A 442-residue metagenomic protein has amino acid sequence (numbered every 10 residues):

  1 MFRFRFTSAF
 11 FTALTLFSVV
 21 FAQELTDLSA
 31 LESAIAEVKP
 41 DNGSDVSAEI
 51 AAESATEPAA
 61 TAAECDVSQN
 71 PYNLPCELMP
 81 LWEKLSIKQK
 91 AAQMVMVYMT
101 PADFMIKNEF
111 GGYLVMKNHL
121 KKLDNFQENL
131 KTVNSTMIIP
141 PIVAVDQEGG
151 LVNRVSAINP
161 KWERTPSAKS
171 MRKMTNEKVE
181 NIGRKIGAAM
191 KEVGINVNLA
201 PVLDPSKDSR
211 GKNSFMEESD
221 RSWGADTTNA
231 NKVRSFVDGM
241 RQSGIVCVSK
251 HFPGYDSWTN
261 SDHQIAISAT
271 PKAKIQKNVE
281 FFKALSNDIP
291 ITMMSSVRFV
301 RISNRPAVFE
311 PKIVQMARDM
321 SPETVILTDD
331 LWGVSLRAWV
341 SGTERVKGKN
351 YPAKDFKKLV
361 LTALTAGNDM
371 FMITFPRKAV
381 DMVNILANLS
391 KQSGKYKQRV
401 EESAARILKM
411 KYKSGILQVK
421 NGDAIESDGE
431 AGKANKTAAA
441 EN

Functional and structural regions predicted by a protein language model:
R3, E24-G43, I50-E109, R337-N442: Preference for extracellular/luminal or secreted protein segments
A9-S18: Bacterial N-terminal signal peptides
S86, N125-T132, T228-K395: Second-shell residues forming the walls of enzyme active-site clefts
Q93-V97, G111-V115, P141-Q147, V197-P201 (+4 more regions): Hydrophobic faces of well-ordered beta-strands that scaffold small-molecule active sites in alpha/beta enzyme cores
M99-D103, H119-K122, Q147-V152, V197 (+5 more regions): Solvent-exposed loop/turn segments at secondary-structure junctions within structured extracellular/periplasmic domains
D103-M116, K185, A189-V197: Catalytic domains of carbohydrate-active enzymes, especially glycoside hydrolases
K122-E128, R172-K185, A230: Glycine-rich anion/phosphate-binding loops
N134-P160, I182-K207, N229-G254: Glycine-rich, aromatic-flanked loop segments that form ligand/cofactor-binding clefts across common enzyme folds
